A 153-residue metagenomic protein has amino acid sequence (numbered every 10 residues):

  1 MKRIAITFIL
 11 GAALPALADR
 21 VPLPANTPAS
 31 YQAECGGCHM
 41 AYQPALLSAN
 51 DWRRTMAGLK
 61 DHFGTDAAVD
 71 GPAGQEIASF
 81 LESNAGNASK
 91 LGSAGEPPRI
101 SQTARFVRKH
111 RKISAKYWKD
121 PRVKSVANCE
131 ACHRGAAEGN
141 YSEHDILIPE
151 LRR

Functional and structural regions predicted by a protein language model:
M1-I4: Positively charged n-region of N-terminal signal peptides that target proteins for export
A13-P15: N-terminal signal peptide c-region/cleavage motif recognized by signal peptidases
D19-E76, A85-R153: Sequence context surrounding c-type heme c attachment/ligation sites in exported
